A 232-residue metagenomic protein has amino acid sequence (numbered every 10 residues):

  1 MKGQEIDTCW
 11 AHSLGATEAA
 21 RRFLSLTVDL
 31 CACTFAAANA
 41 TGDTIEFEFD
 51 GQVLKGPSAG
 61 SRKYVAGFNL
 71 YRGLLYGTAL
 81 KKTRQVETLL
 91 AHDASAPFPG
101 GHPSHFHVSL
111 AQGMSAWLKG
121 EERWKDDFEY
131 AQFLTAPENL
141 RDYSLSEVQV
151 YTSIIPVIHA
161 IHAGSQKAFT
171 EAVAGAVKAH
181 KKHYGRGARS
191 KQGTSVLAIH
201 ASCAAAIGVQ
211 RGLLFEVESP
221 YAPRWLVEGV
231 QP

Functional and structural regions predicted by a protein language model:
M1-I6, W10, S146-H159, A163-Q166 (+2 more regions): Terminal, non-catalytic domain-edge segments
M1-V177: Eukaryote-skewed repeat-based solenoidal scaffolds used as protein-protein interaction platforms, primarily
